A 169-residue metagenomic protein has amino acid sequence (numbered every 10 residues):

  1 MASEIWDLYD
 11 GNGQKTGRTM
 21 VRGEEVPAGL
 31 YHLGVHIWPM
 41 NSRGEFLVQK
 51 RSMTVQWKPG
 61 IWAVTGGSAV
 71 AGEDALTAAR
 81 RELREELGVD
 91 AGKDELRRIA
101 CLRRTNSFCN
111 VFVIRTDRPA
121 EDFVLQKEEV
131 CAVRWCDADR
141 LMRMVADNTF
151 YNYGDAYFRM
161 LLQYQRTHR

Functional and structural regions predicted by a protein language model:
M1-H36, S42: Acidic, metal-coordinating catalytic segment for phosphate/diphosphate chemistry, firing primarily on the Nudix
N12, N41-G44, S52, R115-A120 (+1 more regions): Short loop segments at secondary-structure junctions
P27-G29, W57-A63, R134: A short, polar/proline- and glycine-enriched secondary-structure boundary/capping micro-motif
G34-G66: A glycine-rich, hydrophobic loop/mini-helix early in the fold
L47-V48, V64-R97: The catalytic Nudix box helix
V55, R81-E82, F112: Recognition helices and adjacent regulatory flanks at domain boundaries
P59-G60, R98, R103-R169: Nudix hydrolase/Nudix homology domain
